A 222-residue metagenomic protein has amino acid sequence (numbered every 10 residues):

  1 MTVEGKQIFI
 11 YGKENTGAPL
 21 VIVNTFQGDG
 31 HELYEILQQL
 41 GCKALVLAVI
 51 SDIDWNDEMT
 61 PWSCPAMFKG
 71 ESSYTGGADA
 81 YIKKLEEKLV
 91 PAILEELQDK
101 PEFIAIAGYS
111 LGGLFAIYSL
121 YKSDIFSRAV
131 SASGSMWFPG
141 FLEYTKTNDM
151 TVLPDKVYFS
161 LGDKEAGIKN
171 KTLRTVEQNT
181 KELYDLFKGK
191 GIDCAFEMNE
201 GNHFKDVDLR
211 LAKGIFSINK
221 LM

Functional and structural regions predicted by a protein language model:
M1-P19, L45: A domain-start/cap signature at the N-terminus of enzymes
T16-E96: Serine-hydrolase catalytic machinery in alpha/beta-hydrolase-like enzymes
V23-F26, S133, L161: The conserved beta1-alpha1 loop
Y34, I117-Y121: Short, hydrophobic alpha-helix immediately C-terminal to the catalytic nucleophile
F103-G108, A132: Short beta-strand immediately N-terminal to the catalytic nucleophile in serine-hydrolase-like folds
A107-G112, A116: Gly/Ala-rich beta-loop-alpha elbow adjacent to hydrolase catalytic centers
I125-W137: A conserved short beta-strand
W137-N219: The feature captures the conserved acid-bearing segment of alpha/beta-hydrolase catalytic domains
